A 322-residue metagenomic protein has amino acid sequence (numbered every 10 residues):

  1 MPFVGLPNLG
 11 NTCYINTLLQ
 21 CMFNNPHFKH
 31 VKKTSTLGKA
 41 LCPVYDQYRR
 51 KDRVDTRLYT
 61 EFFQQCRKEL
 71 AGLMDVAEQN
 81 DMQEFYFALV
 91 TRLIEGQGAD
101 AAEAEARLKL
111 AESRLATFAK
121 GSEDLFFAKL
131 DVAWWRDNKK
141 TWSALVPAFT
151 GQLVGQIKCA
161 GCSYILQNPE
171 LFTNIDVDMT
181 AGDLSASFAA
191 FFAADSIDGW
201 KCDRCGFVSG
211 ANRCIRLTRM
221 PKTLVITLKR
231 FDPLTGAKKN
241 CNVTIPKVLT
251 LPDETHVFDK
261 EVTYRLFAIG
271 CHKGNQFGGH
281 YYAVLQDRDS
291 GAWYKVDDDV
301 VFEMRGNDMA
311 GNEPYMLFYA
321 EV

Functional and structural regions predicted by a protein language model:
M1, M22, V31-T36, Q47-K51 (+2 more regions): Exposed substrate/partner-binding surface patches
M1-A119, L224-L228, G306-G311, F318-V322: USP/UBP deubiquitinase core
G5, G10, G151, G274 (+1 more regions): Glycine-centered flexibility sites
L6, Q152-G155, D195-D198: Residue-level signal for mature regions of secreted extracellular proteins and peptides
P7, I157-A160, W200-D203: Cys/His/Pro-rich metal-binding microdomains
L73-L184: A broadly conserved sequence feature marking short terminus-proximal activation segments in nucleic acid-centric
